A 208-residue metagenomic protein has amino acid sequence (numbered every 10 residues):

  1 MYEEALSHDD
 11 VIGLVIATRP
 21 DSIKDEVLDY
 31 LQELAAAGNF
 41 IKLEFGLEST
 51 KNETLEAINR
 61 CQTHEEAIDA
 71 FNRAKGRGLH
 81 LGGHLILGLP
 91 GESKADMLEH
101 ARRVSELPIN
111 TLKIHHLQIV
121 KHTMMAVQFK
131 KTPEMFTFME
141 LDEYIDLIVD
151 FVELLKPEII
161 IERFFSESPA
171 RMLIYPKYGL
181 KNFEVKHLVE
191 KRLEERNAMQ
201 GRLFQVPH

Functional and structural regions predicted by a protein language model:
M1-H64, D69-A70, G76: Conserved SAM/AdoMet-binding glycine-rich loop
Y2, D10-R19, A70, R77-L79 (+1 more regions): Conserved N-terminal glycine/acidic-rich loop preference
S7-H8, A35-A37, E99-I114, K186-Q200: Structural recognition of alpha->loop->beta junctions
P20-I23, P90, S166-R171: Short, internal active-site loops enriched in acidic
V27, E56, K94, M124-A126 (+1 more regions): Short, well-ordered secondary-structure micro-motifs
Q32-E33, C61-Q62, H100-A101, K130-T132 (+1 more regions): Short, hinge-like loop/turn segments at secondary-structure boundaries
E65-M125, D142-E167: Conserved C-terminal portion of the radical SAM core fold that forms the substrate/S-adenosylmethionine-binding
T111, I119-H208: Auxiliary Fe-S-binding modules of radical SAM enzymes
